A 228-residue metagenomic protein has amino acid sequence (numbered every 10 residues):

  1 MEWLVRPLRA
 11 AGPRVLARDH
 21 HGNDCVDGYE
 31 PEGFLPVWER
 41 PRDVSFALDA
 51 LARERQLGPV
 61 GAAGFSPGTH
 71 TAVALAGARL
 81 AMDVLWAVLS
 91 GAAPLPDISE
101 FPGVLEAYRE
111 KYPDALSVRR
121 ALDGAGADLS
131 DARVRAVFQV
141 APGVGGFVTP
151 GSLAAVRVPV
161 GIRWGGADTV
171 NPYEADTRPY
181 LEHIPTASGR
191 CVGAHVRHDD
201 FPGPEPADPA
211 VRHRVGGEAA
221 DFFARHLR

Functional and structural regions predicted by a protein language model:
V5-D27: Conserved alpha/beta-hydrolase
E32-R55, A74, V84-E110, D123 (+1 more regions): Alpha/beta-hydrolase active-site loop
R55-S66: Alpha/beta-hydrolase fold nucleophile elbow
T71-L75, V148: Hydrolases whose catalytic domains are alpha/beta-hydrolase-1, hotdog thioesterase, or metallo-beta-lactamase-like
V148, T169-A175: Conserved alpha/beta-hydrolase "acid-adjacent" motif
V156, I162-W164: Short beta-strand/loop motif that positions the catalytic acidic residue of the alpha/beta-hydrolase fold
H183-F201: Catalytic histidine neighborhood in serine/cysteine hydrolases with alpha/beta-hydrolase-type architecture
H195-R228: Catalytic active-site module of serine/aspartate enzymes centered on a nucleophile-bearing elbow/loop
